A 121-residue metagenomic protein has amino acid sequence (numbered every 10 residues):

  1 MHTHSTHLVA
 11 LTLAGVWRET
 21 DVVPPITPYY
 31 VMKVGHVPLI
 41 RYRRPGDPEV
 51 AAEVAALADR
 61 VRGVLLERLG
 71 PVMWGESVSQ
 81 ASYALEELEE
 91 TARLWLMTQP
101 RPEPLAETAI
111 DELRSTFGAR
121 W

Functional and structural regions predicted by a protein language model:
M1-W121: Glycine-rich flexible loops
